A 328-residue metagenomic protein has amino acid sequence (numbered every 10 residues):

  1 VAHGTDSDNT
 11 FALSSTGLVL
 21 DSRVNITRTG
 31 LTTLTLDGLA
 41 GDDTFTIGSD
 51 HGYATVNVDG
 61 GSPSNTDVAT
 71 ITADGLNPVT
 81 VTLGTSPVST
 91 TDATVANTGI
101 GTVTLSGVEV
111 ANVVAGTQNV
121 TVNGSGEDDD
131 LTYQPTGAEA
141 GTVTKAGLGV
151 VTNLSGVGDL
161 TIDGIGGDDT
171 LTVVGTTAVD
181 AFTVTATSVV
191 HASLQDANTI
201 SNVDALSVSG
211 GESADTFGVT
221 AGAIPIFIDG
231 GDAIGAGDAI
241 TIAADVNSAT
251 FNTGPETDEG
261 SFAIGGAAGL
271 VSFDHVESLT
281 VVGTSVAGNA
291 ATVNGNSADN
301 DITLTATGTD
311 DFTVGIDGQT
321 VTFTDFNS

Functional and structural regions predicted by a protein language model:
V1-S328: Acidic, glycine-rich low-complexity segments
